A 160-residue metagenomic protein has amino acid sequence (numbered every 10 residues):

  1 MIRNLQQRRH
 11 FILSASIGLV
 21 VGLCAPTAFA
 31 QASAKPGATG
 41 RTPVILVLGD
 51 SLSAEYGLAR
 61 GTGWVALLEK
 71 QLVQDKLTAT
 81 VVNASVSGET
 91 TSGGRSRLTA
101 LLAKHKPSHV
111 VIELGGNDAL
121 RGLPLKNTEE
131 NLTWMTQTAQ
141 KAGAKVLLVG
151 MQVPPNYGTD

Functional and structural regions predicted by a protein language model:
I2-G18: N-terminal secretory signal peptides and thylakoid transit peptides that target proteins across membranes
R3-N4, V73, L77, G93-D160: Alpha-helical cap/lid subdomain in secreted, periplasmic, or secretory-pathway luminal O-acyl-processing enzymes
G18-G22, V146: Alpha-helical transmembrane segments
Q31-S87, R97-K106: Serine-esterase "nucleophile elbow" of acetyl-processing enzymes
E55, G88-E89, P154-Y157: Short, small-residue-enriched loops and turns at beta-alpha junctions that line or gate enzyme active sites
T62, G88, S92, K126: Conserved phosphate-coordination/catalytic loops
